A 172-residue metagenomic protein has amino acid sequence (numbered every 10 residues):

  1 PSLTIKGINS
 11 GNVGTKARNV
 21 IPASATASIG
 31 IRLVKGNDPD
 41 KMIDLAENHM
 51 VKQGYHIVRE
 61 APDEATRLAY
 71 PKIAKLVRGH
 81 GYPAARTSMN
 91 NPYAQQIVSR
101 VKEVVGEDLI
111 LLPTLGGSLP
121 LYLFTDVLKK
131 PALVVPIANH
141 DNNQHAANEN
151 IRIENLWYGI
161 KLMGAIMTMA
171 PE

Functional and structural regions predicted by a protein language model:
P1-N150, E154, Y158: Metal-dependent amide/peptide-bond hydrolase catalytic core, centered on the "pita-bread" metallohydrolase fold
I29, G159-T168: Alpha-helical metal-binding/catalytic segments enriched in His/Glu/Asp
